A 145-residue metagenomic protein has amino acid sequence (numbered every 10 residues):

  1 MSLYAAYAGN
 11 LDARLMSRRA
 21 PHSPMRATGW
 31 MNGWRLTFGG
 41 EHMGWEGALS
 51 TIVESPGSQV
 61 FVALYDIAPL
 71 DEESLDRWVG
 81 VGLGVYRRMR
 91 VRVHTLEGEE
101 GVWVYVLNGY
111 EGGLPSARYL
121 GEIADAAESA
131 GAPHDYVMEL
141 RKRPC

Functional and structural regions predicted by a protein language model:
M1-C145: Glycine-aromatic micro-motifs
